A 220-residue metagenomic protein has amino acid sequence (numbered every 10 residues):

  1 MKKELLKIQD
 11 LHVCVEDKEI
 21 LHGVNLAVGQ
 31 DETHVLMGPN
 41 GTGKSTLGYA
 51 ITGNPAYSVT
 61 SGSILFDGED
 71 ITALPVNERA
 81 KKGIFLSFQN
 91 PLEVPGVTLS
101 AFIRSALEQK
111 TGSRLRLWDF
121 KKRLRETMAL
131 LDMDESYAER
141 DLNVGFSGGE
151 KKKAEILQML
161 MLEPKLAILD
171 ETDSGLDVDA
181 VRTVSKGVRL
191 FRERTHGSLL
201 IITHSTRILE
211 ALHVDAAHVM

Functional and structural regions predicted by a protein language model:
L6-I8, L21-G23: Conserved structural motif at the start of ABC-family nucleotide-binding domains
M37-P39: The feature captures the beta-strand-to-loop junction immediately N-terminal to the Walker
S63-R79, N143: ABC ATPase NBD Q-loop/coupling interface
N90, G96-K110, R123: Q-loop/switch helix immediately C-terminal to the Walker
M159-L160: ABC ATPase C-loop
E171-T172, D179: Walker B catalytic motif
V181-R194: Helical segment within the ABC ATPase nucleotide-binding domain
H213-M220: H-loop (His-switch) and adjacent beta-strand-loop-beta switch element of ABC-type ATPase nucleotide-binding domains
